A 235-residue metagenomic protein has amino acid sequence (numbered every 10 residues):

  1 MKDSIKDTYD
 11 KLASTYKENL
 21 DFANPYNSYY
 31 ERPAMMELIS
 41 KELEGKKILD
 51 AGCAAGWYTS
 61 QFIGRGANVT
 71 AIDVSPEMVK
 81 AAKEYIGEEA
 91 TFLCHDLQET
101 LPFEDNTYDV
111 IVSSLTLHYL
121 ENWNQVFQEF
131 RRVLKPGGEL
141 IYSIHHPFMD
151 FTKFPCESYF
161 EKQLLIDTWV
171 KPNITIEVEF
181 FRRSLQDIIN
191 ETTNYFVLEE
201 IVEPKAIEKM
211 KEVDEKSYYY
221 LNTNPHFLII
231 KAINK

Functional and structural regions predicted by a protein language model:
M1-L43, W57-Q61, A81, Y85: Conserved class I S-adenosyl-L-methionine
L49-E99: Class I SAM-dependent methyltransferase SAM/SAH-binding core
L101-V110: A short acidic, Gly/Pro-enriched loop at the edge of an enzyme's catalytic core that lines a small-molecule cofactor
V110-N124: A short SAM/SAH-binding and catalytic strip from SAM-dependent methyltransferases
N124-E139: A short glycine-rich, Lys/Arg-flanked "PGG" loop and its adjoining helix->strand segment in the class I
E139-T168: Conserved class I S-adenosyl-L-methionine
Y142-I144, F148, K171-D187: Acceptor-substrate binding/catalytic loop of class I
V178-V202: Short alpha-helix
